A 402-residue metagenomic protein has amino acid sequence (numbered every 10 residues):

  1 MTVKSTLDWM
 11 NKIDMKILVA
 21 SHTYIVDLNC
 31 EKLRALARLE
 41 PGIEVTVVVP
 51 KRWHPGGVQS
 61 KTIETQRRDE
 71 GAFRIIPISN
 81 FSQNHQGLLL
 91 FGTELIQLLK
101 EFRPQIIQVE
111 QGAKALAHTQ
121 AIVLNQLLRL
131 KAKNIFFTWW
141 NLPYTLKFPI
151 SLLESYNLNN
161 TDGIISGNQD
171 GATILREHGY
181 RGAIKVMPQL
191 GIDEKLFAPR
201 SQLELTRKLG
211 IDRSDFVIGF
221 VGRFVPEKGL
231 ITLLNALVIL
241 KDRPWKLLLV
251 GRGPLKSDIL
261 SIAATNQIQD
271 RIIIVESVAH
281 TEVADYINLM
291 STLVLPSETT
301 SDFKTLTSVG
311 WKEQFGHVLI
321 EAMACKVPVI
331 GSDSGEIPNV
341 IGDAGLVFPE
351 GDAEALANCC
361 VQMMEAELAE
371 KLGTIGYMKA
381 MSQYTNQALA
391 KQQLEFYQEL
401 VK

Functional and structural regions predicted by a protein language model:
T2-F73: N-terminal subdomain of nucleotide-sugar transferases
H22-I25, G112-L116, L124-F148, N160-G163 (+2 more regions): A short, histidine- and acid-enriched strand-loop-helix "catalytic/donor-clamping" loop that lines the nucleotide-sugar
V49, S151, L158-Q202, H317: Donor nucleotide-sugar binding/catalytic pocket of nucleotide-sugar-dependent glycosyltransferases
K208, D212-F216, L230-I274, T281 (+2 more regions): A conserved nucleotide-sugar
R271, L368-Q383, L394-E395: A short, well-ordered alpha-helix in the C-terminal region of glycosyltransferases
N288-K312, V327: Acidic donor-binding loop of glycosyltransferase active sites
W311, L319, A324, P328-G331: Short hydrophobic beta-strand element within catalytic cores of glycosyltransferases and related nucleotide-activated
G331-D333, D343-A353, Q362-E367: Conserved acidic donor-binding segment of nucleotide-sugar-dependent glycosyltransferases
